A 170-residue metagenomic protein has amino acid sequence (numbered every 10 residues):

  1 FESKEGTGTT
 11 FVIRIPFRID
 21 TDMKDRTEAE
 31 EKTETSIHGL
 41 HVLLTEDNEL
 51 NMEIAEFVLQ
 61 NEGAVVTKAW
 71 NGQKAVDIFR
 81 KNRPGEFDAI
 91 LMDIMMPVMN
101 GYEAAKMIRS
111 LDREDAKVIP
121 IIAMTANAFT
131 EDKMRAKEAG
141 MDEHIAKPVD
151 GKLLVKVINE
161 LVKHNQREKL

Functional and structural regions predicted by a protein language model:
F1, E5-L170: C-terminal compact regulatory domains
